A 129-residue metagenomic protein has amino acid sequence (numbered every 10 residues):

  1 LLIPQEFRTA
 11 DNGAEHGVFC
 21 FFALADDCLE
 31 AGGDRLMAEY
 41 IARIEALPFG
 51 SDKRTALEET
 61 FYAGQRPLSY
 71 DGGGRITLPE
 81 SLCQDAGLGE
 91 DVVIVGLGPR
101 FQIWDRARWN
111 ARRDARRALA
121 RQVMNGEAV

Functional and structural regions predicted by a protein language model:
L1-I3, A31, G74-L78, L82 (+1 more regions): Short, structured motif recognition centered on aromatic/hydrophobic residues
L2-A46: Acidic (E/D-rich), amphipathic helical modules within compact regulatory domains
T9, Q84, A111: Active-site micro-motifs of SAM-dependent methyltransferase domains
N12-L29, G87-W104, R121: A short beta-strand-loop micro-motif that forms or neighbors metal/cofactor- and ligand-binding patches at active-site
A14, R43, G89, A115-R116: Residue-level signal for well-ordered alpha-helical positions
R43-E58, Q65: Intrinsic, low-complexity N-terminal interaction/targeting segments
R66-G89: Beta-rich strand-turn-strand
A107-V129: Short, Lys/Arg-rich amphipathic alpha-helical interaction segments that bind nucleic acids or acidic protein surfaces
